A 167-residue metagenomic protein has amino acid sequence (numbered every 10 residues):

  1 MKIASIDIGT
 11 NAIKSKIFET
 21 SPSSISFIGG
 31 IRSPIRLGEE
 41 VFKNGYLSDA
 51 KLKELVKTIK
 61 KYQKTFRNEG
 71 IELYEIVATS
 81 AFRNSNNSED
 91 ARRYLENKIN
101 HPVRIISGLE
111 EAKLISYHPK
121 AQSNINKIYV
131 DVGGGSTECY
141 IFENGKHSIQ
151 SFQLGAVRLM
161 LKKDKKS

Functional and structural regions predicted by a protein language model:
M1-T10, K16-Y129, Y140-S167: Nucleotide/phosphate-binding catalytic cleft detector across ATP-hydrolyzing and phosphate-transferring enzymes
N11-A12, G135: Short acidic, Gly/Ser-rich segments with clustered Asp/Glu that frequently serve as metal-coordination loops in enzyme
